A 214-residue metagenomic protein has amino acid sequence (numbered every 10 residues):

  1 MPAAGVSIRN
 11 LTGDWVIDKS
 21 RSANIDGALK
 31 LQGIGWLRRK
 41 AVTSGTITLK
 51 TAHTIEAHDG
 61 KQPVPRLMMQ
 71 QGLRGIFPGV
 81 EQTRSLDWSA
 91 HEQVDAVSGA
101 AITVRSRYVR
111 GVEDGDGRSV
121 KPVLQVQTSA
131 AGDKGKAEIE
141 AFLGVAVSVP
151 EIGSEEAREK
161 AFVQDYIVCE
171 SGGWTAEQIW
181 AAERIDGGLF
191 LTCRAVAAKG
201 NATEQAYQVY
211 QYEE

Functional and structural regions predicted by a protein language model:
P2-E214: Hydrophobic small-molecule pocket/channel-lining residues, especially in calycin-type beta-barrels
